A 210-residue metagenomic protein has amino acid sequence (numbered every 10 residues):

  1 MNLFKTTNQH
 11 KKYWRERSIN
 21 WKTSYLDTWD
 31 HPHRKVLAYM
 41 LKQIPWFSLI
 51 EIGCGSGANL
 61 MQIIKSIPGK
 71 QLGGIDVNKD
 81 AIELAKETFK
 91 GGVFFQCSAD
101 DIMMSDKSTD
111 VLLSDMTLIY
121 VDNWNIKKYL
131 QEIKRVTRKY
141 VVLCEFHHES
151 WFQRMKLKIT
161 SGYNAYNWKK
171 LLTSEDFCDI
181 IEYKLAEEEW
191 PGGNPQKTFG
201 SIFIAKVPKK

Functional and structural regions predicted by a protein language model:
M1-D101, W124-K128, Y140-K210: Class I (Rossmann-like) S-adenosyl-L-methionine-dependent methyltransferase catalytic domain, capturing the SAM-binding
I102-K107: Short amphipathic alpha-helix with an adjacent loop that forms part of the alpha/beta core around
L113: A conserved beta-strand element that flanks and buttresses the S-adenosyl-L-methionine
M116-Y120: Short catalytic micro-motifs in class I SAM-dependent methyltransferases
K128-E132, V136: Short, conserved SAM-binding segment of the class I
